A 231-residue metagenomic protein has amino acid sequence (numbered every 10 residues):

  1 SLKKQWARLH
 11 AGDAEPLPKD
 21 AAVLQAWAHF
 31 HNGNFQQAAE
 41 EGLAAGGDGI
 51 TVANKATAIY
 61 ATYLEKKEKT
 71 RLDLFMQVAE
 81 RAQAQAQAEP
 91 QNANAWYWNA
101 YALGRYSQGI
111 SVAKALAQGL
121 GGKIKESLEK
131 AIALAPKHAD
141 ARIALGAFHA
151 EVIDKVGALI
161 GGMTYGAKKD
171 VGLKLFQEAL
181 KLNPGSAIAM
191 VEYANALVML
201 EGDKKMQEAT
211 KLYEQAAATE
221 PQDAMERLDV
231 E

Functional and structural regions predicted by a protein language model:
S1-G109, A113, G121-L134, D203 (+1 more regions): N-terminal alpha-helical interaction modules that lie
T57, A102-Q108, A147-D154, A196-L197: Hydrophobic face of amphipathic alpha-helices that form TPR/SEL1-like repeat modules and related alpha-solenoid
W96-N99, S127, R142-L145, L175 (+1 more regions): TPR/Sel1-like alpha-solenoid repeat signature
A113-A117, G161-T164: Extracellular loop and loop/strand-boundary signature of outer-membrane beta-barrel proteins
L120-K123, T164-V171, E208: Short acidic-hydrophobic sequence patches enriched in Asp/Glu that either
K137-P184: Alpha-helical adaptor scaffolds
V171, Q177-L228: Long, repeat-rich segments with strong aromatic
